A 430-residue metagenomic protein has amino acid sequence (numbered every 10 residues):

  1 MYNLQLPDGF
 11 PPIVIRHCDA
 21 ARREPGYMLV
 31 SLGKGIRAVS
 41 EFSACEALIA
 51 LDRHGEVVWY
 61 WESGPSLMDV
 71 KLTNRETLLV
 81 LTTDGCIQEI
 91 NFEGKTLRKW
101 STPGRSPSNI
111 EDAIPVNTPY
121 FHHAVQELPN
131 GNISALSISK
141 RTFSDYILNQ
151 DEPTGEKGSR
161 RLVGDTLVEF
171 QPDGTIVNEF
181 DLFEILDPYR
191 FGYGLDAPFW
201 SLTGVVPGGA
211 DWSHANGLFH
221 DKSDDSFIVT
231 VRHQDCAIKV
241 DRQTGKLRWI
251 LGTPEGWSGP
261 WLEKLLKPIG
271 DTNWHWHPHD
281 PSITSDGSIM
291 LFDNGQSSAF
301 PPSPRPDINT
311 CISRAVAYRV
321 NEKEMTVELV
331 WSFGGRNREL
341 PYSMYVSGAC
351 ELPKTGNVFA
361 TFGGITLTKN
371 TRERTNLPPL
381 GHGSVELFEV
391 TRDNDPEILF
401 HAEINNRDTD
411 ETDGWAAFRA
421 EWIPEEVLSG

Functional and structural regions predicted by a protein language model:
M1-G430: Histidine-/acidic-rich catalytic cores in large beta-rich domains
